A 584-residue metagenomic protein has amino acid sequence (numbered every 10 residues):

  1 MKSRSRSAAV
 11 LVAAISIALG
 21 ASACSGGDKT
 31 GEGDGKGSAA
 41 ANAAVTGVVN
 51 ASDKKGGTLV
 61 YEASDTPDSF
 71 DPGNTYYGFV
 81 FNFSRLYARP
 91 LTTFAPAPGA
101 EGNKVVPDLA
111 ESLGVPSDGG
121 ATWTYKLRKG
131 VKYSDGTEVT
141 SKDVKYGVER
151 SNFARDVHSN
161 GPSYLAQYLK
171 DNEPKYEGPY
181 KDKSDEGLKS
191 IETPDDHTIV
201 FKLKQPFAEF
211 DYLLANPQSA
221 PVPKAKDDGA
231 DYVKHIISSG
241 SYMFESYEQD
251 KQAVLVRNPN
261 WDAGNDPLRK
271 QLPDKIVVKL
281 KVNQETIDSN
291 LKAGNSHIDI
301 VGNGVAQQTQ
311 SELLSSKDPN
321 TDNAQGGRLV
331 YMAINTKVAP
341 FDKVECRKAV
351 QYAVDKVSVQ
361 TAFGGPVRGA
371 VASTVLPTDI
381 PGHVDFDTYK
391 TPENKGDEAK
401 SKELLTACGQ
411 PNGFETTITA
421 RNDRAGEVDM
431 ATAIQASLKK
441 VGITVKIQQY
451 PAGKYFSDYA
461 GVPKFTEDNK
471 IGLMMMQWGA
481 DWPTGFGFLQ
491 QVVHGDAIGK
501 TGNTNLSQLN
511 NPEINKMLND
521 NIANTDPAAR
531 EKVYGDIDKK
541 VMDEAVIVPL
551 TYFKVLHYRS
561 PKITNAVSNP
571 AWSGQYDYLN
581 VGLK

Functional and structural regions predicted by a protein language model:
A43, E248, A353-V384, G426-A436 (+1 more regions): Detector for C-terminal structural segments
E62-D118, I237: N-terminal lobe/hinge region of extracytoplasmic solute-binding protein
F94-A95, V256-N260, G326-A349, A353 (+2 more regions): A bilobed periplasmic-binding-protein/Venus flytrap-type ligand-binding module shared by bacterial periplasmic
P96-A100, E173, E177-G178, D196-H197 (+2 more regions): Gly/Pro-rich hinge or "lid" segments in bacterial periplasmic/extracellular proteins
S112-Y164, V200, P340: Aromatic- and charge-enriched surface segment that lines or borders ligand/interaction sites
K226-I236, W261-E312, T444: Ligand-site clamp/hinge motif
Y242, V367-A407, N422-D429: Structural transition elements
N283, T406-A480, F553: Ligand/substrate-recognition segments at binding pockets and active sites
